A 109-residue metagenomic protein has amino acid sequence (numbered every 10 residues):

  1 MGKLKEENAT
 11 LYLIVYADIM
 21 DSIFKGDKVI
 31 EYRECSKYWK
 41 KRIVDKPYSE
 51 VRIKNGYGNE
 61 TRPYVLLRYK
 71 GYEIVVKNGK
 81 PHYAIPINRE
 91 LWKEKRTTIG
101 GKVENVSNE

Functional and structural regions predicted by a protein language model:
G2-E109: Catalytic phosphate/metal-binding cores of nucleic-acid and nucleotide-processing enzymes, i.e., regions that mediate
